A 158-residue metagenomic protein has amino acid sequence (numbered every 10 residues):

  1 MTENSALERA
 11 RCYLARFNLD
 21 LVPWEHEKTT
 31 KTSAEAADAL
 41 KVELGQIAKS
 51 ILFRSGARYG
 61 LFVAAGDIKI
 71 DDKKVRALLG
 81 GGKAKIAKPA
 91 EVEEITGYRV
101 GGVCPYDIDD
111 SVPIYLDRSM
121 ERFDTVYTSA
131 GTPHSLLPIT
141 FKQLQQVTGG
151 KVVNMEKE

Functional and structural regions predicted by a protein language model:
M1-E158: Extended, low-hydrophobicity, polar/charged segments
